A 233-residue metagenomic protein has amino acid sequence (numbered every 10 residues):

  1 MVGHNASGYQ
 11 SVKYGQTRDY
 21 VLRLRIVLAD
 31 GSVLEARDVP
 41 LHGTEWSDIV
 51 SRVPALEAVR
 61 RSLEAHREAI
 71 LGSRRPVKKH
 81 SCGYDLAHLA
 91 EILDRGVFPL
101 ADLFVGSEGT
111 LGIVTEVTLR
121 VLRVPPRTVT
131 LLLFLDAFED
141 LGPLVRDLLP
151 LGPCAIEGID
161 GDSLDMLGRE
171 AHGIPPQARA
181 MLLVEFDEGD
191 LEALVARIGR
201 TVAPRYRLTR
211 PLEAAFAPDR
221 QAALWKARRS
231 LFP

Functional and structural regions predicted by a protein language model:
M1-P233: Noncatalytic alpha-helical scaffold of FAD-dependent oxidoreductases
